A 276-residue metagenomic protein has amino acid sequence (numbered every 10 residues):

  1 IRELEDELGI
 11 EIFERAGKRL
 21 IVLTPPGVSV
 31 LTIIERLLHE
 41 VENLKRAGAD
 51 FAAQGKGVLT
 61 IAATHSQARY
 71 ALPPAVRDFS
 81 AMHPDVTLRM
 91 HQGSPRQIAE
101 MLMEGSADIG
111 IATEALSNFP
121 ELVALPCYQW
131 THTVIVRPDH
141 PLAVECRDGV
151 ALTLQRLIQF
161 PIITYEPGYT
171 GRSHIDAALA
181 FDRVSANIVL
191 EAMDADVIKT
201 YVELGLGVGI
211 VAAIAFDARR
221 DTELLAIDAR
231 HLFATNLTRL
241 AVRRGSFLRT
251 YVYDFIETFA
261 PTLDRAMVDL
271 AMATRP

Functional and structural regions predicted by a protein language model:
E5-L23: A short LG(V/I)-centered, amphipathic sequence patch enriched for acidic residue(s) preceding the LG motif
E7-L8, R15, V30-A52, F255: Alpha-helical linker/hinge and terminal dimerization helices associated with HTH transcriptional regulators
G17-R19, A49-A68, M82-V86, Q129-T131 (+1 more regions): Interdomain hinge and pocket-entrance segments immediately C-terminal to HTH DNA-binding domains
K56-F119, E191-A192: Central regulatory/effector-binding core of bacterial HTH transcription factors
M82, G93-F160, A213-R219, F233-A234: Acidic, Gly/Pro-rich loop/turn segments at junctions of secondary structure
S94-A107, T113, G168-L225, T274: Hydrophobic hinge/microswitch elements
F119-W130, D196-F247, D254: Beta-alpha-beta core module
V136, L142-L154, I158-D182, L248-E257 (+1 more regions): Secondary-structure junction motif
